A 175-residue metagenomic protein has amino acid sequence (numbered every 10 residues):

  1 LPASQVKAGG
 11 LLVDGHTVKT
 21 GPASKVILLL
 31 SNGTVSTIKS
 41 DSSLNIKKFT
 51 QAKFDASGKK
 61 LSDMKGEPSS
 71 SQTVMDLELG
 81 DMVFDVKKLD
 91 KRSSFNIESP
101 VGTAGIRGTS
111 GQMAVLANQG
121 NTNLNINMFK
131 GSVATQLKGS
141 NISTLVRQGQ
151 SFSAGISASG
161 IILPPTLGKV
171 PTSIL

Functional and structural regions predicted by a protein language model:
P2-K25, S31: N-terminal post-signal-peptidase region of extra-cytosolic proteins
A3-K7, S31, S36-K39, K48-Q72 (+3 more regions): C-terminal interaction modules
L12, V18, S24-V26, S36 (+3 more regions): Generic structural signal for buried aliphatic residues
A23-V26, T109-G111: Generic short beta-strand segments
L77-L79: Low-complexity, serine/threonine/proline-enriched polar segments
